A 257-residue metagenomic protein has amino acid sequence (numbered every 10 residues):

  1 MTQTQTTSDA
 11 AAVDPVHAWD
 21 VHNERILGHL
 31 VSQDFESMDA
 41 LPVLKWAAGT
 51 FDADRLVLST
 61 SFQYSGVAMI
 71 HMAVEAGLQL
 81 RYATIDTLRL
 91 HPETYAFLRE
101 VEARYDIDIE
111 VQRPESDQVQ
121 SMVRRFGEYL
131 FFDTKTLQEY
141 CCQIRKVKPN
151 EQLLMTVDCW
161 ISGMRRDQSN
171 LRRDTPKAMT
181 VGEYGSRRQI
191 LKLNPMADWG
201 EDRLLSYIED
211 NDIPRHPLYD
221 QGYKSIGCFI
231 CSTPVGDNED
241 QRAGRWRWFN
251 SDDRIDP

Functional and structural regions predicted by a protein language model:
T2-P257: Nucleotide-activated chemistry modules centered on ATP-dependent adenylation/adenylyltransferase
